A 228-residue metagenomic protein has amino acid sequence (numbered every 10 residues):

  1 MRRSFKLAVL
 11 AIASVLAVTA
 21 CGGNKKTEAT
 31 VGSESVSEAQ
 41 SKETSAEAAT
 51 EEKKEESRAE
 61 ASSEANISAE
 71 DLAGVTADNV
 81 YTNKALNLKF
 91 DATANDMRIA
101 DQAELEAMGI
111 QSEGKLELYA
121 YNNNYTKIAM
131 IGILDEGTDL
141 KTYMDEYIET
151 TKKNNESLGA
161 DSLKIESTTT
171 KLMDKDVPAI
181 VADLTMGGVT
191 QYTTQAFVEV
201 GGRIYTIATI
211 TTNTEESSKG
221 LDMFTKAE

Functional and structural regions predicted by a protein language model:
M1-V9: Bacterial Sec-dependent N-terminal signal peptides
A17-A20: C-terminal motif of bacterial Sec signal peptides marking the signal peptidase cleavage site
N24-A92: N-terminal, intrinsically disordered, polar/charged segments of Gram-positive cell-envelope systems that serve as
V75-V80, Q111-E117, K171-V181: Short, hydrophobic/aromatic-rich segments at coil-to-beta transitions
N87-D139: Secretory pathway targeting signatures of secreted, lumenal, and periplasmic proteins
D96-M97, I204-E228: Surface-exposed amphipathic alpha-helical segments
K115-Y121, Q191-G201: Short, surface-exposed beta-strand/loop micro-motifs that present aromatic residues
E149-A196: Signature of long, low-cysteine stretches enriched in small and polar/charged residues
